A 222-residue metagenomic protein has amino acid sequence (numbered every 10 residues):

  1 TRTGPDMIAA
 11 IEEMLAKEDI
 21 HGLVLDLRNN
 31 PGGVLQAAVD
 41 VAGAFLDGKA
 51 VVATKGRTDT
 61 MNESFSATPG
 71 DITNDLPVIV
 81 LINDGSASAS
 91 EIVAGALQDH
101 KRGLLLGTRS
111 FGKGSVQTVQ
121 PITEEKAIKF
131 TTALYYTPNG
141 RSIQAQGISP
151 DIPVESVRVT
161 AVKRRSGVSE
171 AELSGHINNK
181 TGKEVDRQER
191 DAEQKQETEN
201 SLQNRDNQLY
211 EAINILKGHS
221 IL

Functional and structural regions predicted by a protein language model:
T1-T123, L222: Cleft-lining beta-strand/loop regions that shape enzyme active-site pockets
M14, G43-L46, A50-V51, I72-G85 (+3 more regions): A broadly tuned preference for mixed-charge, low-complexity surface segments
K17, K49, K55, K101 (+6 more regions): Context-gated lysine
D59-T60, L76-P77, K129-F130, P153-V154 (+1 more regions): Short, intrinsically disordered/low-complexity patches at protein termini and at juxtamembrane boundaries
D84-A87, G95, D99-L105, S110-V162 (+1 more regions): Acidic, polar loop-rich interaction surfaces within structured domains
N139-L222: Conserved functional hotspot residues or short segments at active or partner-binding sites across diverse domains
